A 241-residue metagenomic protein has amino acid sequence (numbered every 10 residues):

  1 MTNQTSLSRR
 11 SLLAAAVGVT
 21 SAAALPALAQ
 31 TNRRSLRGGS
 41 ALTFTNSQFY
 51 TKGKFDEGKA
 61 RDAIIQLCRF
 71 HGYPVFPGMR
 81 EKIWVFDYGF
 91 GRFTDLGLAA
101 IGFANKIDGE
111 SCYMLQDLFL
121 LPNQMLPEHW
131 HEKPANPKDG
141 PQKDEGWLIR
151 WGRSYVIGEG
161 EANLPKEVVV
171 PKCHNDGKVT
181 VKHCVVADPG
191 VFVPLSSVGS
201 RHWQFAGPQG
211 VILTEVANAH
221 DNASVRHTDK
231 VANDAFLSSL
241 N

Functional and structural regions predicted by a protein language model:
T2-V19: N-terminal secretory signal peptides and thylakoid transit peptides that target proteins across membranes
A27-A29: Boundary at the C-terminal end of the N-terminal hydrophobic targeting segment
R33-M114, N175: A short, N-terminal "cap"/entry segment at the start of jelly-roll beta-barrel domains of the cupin/DSBH fold
D117-D139: Conserved short histidine dyad/triad with adjacent acidic residue
L121-P122, P141-A162: Glycine- and acidic-residue-biased ligand/ion/polar-headgroup-sensing regions
P127-H129, V156-I157, L195, R201-G207 (+1 more regions): Short beta-strand His + acidic residue motifs that chelate non-heme Fe in jelly-roll/DSBH and cupin folds
A162-V198: Short acidic-glycine-tyrosine-enriched beta hairpin
P208-H227: A short hydrophobic beta-strand segment most commonly corresponding to one strand of the jelly-roll/cupin
